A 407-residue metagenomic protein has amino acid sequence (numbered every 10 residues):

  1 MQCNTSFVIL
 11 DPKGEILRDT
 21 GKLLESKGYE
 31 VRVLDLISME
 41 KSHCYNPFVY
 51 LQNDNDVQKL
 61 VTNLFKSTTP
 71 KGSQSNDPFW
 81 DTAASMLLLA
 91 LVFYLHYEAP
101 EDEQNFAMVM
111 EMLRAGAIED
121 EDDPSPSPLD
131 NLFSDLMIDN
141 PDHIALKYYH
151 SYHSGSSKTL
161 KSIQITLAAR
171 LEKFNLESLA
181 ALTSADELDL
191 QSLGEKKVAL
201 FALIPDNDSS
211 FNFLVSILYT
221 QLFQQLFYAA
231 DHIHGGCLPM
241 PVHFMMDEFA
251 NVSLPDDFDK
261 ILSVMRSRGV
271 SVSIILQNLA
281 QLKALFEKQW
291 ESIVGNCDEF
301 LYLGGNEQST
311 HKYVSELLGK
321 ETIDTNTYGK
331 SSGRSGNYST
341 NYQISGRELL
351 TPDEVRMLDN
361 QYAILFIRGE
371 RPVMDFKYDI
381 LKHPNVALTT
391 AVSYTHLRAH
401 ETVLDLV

Functional and structural regions predicted by a protein language model:
M1-V270, L285, Q289, G295 (+3 more regions): P-loop NTPase motor domains
K13, N278, T402: A generic "binding-loop/recognition-motif" signal
L262-I364: Conserved ATP-driven motor cores of ASCE-family P-loop NTPases powering translocation/secretion/packaging/pilus
H396-V407: Single conserved hydrophobic/aromatic residue that forms the stacking wall/gate of nucleotide- or nucleobase-binding
